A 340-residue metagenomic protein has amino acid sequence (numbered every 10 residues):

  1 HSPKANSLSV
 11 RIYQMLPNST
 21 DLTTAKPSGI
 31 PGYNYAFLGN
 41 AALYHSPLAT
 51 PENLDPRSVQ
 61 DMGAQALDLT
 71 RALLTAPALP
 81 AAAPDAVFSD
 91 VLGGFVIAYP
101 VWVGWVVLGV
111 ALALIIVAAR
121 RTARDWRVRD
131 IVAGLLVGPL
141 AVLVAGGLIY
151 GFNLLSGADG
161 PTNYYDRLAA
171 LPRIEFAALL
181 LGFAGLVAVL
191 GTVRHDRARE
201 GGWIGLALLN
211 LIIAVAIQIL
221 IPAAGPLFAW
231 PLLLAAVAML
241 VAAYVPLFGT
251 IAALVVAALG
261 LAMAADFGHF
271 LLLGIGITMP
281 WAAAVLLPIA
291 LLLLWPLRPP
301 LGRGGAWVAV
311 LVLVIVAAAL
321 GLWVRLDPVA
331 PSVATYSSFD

Functional and structural regions predicted by a protein language model:
H1-I97: Soluble extramembrane regions of membrane proteins in the secretory/endomembrane system
H1-S7, Y99-V101, A170, I221 (+1 more regions): Short, structured coil/loop segments at alpha-helix boundaries
P80-A111, R127-V128, A170-I174: Cytosolic-side membrane-insertion boundary helix
G109-D340: Alpha-helical transmembrane segments of integral membrane proteins
